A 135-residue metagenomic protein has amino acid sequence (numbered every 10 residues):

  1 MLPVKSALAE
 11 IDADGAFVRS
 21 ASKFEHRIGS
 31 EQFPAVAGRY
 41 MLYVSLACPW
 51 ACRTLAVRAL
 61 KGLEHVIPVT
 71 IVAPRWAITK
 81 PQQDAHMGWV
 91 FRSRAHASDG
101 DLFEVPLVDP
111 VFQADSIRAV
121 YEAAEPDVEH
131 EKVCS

Functional and structural regions predicted by a protein language model:
M1-Y40: N-terminal regions that are enriched for targeting/export leaders and immediately downstream pro/stem segments
D14-G15, M41-Y43, E104-V111: N-terminal start-of-chain detector that recognizes signal peptides and the immediate post-cleavage beginning
S20-S22, C48-P49, D115: A short linear-motif detector with a strong N-terminal bias
K23, S30, A56, A95-A97 (+1 more regions): A generic structural signal for solvent-exposed, polar alpha-helical segments
I28-K80, H86-V90: Local sequence-structure signature of Cys/Sec-based thiol-disulfide redox active-site neighborhoods
I78-V128: Thioredoxin-like thiol-disulfide oxidoreductase module
K132-S135: A short, hydrophobic beta-strand/beta-hairpin element that forms part of a small beta-sheet core
